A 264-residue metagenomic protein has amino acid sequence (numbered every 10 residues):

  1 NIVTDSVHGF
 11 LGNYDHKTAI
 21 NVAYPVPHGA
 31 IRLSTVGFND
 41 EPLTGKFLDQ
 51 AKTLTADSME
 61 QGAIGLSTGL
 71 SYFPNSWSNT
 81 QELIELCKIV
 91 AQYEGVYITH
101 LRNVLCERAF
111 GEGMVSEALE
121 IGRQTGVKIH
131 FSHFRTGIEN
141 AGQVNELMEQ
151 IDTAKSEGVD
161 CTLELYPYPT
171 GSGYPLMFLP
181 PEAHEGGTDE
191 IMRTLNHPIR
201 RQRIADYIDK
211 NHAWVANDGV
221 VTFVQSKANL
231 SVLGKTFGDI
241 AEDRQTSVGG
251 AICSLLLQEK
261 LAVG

Functional and structural regions predicted by a protein language model:
N1-G9: Metal-associated gating/positioning segment near the N- to mid-region
V3, L48, N79-T80, G111 (+1 more regions): A conditional alpha-helix N-cap/helix-loop micro-motif detector
G9-G12, T53, D57, Q81-Q92 (+2 more regions): Alpha-helical scaffolding segments of alpha/beta enzyme cores, especially the outer helices of TIM-barrel or partial
H16: Core nucleic-acid recognition elements
A19-I20, P25-G45, A51-F73, L119-R123 (+1 more regions): Active-site neighborhoods of metal-dependent hydrolases
A63-E117: Divalent metal-binding pocket/active-site signature
